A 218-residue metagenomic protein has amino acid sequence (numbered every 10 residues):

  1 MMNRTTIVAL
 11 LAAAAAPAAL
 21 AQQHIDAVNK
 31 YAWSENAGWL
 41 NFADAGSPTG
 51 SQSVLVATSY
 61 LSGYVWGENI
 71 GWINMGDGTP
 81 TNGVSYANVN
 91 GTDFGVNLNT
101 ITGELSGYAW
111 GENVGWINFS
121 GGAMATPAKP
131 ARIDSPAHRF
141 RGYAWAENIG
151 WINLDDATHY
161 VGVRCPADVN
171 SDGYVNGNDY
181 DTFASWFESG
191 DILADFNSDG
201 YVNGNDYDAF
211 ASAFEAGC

Functional and structural regions predicted by a protein language model:
M1-I7: Bacterial N-terminal signal peptides that target proteins for export
T5, A19-C165: Peripheral, non-catalytic segments of secretory and membrane proteins
V163-C218: Cellulosome-associated attachment modules in secreted, modular CAZymes
